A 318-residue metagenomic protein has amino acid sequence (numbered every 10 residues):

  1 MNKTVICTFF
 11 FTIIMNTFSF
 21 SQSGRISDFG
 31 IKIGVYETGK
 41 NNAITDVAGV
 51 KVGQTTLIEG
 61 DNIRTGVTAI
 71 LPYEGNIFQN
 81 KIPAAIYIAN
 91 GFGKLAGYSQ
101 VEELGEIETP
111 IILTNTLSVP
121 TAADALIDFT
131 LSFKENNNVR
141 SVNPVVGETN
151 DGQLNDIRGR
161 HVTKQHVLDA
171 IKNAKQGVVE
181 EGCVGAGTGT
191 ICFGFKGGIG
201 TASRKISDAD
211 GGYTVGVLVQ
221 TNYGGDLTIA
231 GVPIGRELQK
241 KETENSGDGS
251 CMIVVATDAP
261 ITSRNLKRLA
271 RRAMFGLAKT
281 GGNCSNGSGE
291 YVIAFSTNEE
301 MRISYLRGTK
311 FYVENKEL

Functional and structural regions predicted by a protein language model:
M1-Q22: Bacterial Sec-dependent N-terminal signal peptides
Q22-L318: Alpha/propeptide regions of enzymes that mature by internal proteolysis
